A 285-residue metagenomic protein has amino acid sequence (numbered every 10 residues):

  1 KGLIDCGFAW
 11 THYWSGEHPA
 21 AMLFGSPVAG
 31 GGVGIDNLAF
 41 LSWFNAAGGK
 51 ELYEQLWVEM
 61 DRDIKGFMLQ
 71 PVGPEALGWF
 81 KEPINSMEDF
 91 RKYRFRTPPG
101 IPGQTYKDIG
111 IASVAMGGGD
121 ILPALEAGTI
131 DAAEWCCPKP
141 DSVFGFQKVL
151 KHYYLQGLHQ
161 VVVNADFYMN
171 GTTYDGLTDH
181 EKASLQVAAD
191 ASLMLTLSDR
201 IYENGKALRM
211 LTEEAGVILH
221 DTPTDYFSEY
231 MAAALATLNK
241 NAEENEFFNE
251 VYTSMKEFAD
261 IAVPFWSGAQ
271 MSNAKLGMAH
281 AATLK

Functional and structural regions predicted by a protein language model:
K1-F40, Q55, E59-K285: N-terminal secretory/targeting leader peptides
A47-L52: Core domains of carbohydrate- and sulfate-ester-processing enzymes
